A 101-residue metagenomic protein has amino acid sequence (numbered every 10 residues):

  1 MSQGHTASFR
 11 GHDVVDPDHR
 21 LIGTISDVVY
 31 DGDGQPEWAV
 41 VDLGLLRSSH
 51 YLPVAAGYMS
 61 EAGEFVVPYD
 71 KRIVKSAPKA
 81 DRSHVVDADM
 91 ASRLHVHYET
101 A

Functional and structural regions predicted by a protein language model:
M1-A101: Peripheral interaction segments used for macromolecular assembly
